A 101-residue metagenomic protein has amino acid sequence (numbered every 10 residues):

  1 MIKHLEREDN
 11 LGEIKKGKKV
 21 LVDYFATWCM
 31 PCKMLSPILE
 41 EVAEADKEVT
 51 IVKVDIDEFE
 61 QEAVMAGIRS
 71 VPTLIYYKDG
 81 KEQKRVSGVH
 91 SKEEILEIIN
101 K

Functional and structural regions predicted by a protein language model:
M1-K3, T50-V52, K81-V86: Structural signal for short hydrophobic segments within the conserved structured cores of catalytic domains across
H4-E6, Y24, L39-A43, K47-Q61: Thiol-based oxidoreductase modules, predominantly thioredoxin-like and allied folds used for disulfide exchange
L11-G12, E60-A63: Short hydrophobic/charged patches on amphipathic alpha-helices used for structural packing and interfaces
K15-F25: Short active-site neighborhood of thiol/selenol oxidoreductases, capturing the structured segment around
L21, E40-E44, M65, D79-E82: A structural signal for the main folded, soluble domain(s) of proteins
Y24-I38: Conserved redox-active cysteine motifs that mediate thiol-disulfide chemistry, especially di-cysteine Cys-X(1-2)-Cys
A66-I75: Structural micro-motif
Y76-K101: Non-catalytic, surface beta->alpha helical segment in thiol-disulfide oxidoreductase systems
